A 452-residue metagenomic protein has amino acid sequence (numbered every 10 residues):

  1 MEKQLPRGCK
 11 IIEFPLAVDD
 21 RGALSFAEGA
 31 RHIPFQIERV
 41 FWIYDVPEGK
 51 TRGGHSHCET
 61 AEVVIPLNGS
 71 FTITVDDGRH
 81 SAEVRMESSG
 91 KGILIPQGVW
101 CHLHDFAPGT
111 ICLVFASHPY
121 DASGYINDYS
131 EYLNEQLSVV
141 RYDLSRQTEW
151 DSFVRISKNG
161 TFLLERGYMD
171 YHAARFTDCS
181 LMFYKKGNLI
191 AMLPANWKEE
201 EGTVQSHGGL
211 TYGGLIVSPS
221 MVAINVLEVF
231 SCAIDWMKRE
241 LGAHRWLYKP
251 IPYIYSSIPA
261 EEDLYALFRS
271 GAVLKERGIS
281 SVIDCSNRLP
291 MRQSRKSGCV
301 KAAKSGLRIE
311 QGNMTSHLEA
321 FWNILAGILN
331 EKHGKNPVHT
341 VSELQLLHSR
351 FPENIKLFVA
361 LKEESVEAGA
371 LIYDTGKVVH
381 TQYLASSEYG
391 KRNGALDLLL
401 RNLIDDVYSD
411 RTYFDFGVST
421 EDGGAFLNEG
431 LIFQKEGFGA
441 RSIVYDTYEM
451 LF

Functional and structural regions predicted by a protein language model:
M1-I93, P108-I111, F115-L137: Non-catalytic, conserved peripheral segments adjacent to functional cores
G109, F176-D178, L241-A243, I355 (+1 more regions): Short, high-confidence coil segments that cap the C-terminus of an alpha-helix and link into the following beta-strand
G124, Y255-L274, E421-S442: Conserved active-site alpha-helix within GNAT-family acetyltransferase domains
V140-G202, P250-G390: A conserved beta-strand-loop-helix scaffold within acyl/acetyltransferase catalytic domains
Y184, L193, E228-C232, E353-F452: Aromatic (often tryptophan-rich) hydrophobic motifs at membrane interfaces
T203-S220, K377-E388, G417: Conserved acetyl-CoA binding element of GNAT-fold acetyltransferases
L210-P259: A gly/proline- and charged-residue-enriched helix-loop-helix capping module
